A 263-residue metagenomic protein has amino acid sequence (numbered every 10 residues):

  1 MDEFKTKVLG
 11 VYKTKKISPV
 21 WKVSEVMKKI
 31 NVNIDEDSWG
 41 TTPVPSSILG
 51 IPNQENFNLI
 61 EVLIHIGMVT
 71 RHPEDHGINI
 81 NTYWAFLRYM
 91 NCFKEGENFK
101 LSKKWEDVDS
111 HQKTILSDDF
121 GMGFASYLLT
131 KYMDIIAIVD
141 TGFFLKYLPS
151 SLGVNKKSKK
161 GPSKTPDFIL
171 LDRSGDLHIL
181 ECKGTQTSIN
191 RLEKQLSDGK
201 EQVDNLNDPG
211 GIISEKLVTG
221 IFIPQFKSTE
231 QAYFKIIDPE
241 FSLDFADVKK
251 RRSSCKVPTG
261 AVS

Functional and structural regions predicted by a protein language model:
M1, I236-S263: Non-catalytic C-terminal interaction segments of nucleic acid-processing enzymes
M1-E95: Nuclease-adjacent, charged terminal/linker segments that flank catalytic cores
K104-K131: A short, highly charged nucleic-acid-interacting micro-segment common to nuclease and nuclease-linked defense proteins
L116, A125, P149-I169: Catalytic micro-motifs at enzyme active sites that drive phosphoryl/nucleotidyl and oxygen chemistry
F124-D134, D140-G142, F168-L170, E181: Fungal eukaryote-biased detector of long internal structured cores
K131-K159: A short acidic/basic microdomain associated with nuclease active sites
D167-L170, G175-S188: Conserved catalytic cores of phosphodiester-cleaving nucleases, focusing on short active-site segments
G184-D247: Catalytic cores of nucleic-acid endonucleases
